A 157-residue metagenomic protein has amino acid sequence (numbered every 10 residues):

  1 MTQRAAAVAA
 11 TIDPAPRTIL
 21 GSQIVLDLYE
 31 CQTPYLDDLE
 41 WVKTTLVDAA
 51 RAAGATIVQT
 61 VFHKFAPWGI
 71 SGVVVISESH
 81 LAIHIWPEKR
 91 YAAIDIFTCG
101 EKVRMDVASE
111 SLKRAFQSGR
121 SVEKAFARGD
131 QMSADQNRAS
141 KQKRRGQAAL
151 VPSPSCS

Functional and structural regions predicted by a protein language model:
M1-S157: Polybasic/polar functional segments that serve as interface/processing modules
